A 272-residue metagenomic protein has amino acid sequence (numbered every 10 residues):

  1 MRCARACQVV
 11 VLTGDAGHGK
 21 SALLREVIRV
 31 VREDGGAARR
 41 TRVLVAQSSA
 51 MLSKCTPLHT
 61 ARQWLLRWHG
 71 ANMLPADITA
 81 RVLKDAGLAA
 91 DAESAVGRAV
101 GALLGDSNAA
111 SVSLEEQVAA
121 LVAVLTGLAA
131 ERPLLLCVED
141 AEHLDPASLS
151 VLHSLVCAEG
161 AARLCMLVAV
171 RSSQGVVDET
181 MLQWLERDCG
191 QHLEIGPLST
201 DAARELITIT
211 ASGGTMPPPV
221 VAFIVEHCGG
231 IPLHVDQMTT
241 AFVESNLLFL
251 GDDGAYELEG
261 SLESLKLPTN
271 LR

Functional and structural regions predicted by a protein language model:
M1-R272: Key residue(s) within conserved catalytic/signature motifs
